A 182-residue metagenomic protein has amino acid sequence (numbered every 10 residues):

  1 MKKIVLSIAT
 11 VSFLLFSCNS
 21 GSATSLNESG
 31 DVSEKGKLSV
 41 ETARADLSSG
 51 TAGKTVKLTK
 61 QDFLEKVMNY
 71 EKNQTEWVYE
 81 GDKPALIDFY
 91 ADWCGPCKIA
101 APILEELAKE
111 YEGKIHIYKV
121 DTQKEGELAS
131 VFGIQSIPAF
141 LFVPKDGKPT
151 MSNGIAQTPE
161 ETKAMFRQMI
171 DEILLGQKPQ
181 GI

Functional and structural regions predicted by a protein language model:
M1-Q61, D171-I182: N-terminal targeting signals for export/organelle localization
K57, F89-A91, A100-E127, I134: Thiol-based oxidoreductase modules, predominantly thioredoxin-like and allied folds used for disulfide exchange
L58-K83: A short beta-strand-turn-helix
D82-A85, F89-W93, S136: Short pre-active-site segment immediately N-terminal to redox-active cysteine/selenocysteine motifs in thiol-based
D82-A85, G113-H116, K145: Loop/turn elements at helix/coil->beta-strand transitions in domains of secreted/extracellular proteins
P84, G126, F132-V143: Structural micro-motif
D92-I99, A139: C-type cytochrome heme c attachment motif
S136, L141-I182: Non-catalytic, surface beta->alpha helical segment in thiol-disulfide oxidoreductase systems
